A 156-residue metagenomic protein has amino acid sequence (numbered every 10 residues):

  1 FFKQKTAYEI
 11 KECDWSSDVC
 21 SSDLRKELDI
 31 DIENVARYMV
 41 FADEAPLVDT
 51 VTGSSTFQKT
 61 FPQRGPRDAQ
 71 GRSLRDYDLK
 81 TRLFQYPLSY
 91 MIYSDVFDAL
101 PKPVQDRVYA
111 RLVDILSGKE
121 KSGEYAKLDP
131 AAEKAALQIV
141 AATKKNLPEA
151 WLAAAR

Functional and structural regions predicted by a protein language model:
F1-V19: Single conserved hydrophobic/aromatic residue that forms the stacking wall/gate of nucleotide- or nucleobase-binding
D23-R156: A cross-kingdom marker for long, charged
